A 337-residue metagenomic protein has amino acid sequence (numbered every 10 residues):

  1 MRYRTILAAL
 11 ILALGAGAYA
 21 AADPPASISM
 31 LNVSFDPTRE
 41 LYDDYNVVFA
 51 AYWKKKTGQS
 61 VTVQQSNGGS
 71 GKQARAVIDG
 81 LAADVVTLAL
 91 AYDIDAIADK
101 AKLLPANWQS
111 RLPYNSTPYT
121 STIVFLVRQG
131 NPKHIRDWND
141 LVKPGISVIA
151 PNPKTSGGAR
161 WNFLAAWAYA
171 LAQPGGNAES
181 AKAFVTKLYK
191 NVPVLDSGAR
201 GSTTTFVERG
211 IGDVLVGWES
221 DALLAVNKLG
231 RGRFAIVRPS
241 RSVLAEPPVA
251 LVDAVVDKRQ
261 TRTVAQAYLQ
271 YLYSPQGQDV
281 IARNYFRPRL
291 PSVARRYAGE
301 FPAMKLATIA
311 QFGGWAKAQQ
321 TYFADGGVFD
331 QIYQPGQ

Functional and structural regions predicted by a protein language model:
M1-S29: Short, low-complexity disordered leader/linker segments with a strong preference for bacterial N-terminal type II
P24-T155, A298, Q334: N-terminal segment of the mature folded domain
V33-F35, V127-Q129, S147-P174, Y189-V192 (+1 more regions): Short beta-strand->loop
P37-L41, Y45, Q73, A82 (+11 more regions): Stable alpha-helical elements in mature extracytoplasmic
N46-K55, I78-A82, A91, A98-K102 (+10 more regions): Sec-exported extracytoplasmic/periplasmic mature domains
G130-R136, T155, A168-G176, V255-T263: Short helix-loop capping/hinge motifs at secondary-structure junctions, enriched in acidic/polar residues
Q173-S240: Ligand-binding pocket segment of bilobal, Venus flytrap-like solute-binding proteins
V256-Q337: Extracellular/periplasmic juxtamembrane helices and adjacent flexible linkers that interface with membrane partners
